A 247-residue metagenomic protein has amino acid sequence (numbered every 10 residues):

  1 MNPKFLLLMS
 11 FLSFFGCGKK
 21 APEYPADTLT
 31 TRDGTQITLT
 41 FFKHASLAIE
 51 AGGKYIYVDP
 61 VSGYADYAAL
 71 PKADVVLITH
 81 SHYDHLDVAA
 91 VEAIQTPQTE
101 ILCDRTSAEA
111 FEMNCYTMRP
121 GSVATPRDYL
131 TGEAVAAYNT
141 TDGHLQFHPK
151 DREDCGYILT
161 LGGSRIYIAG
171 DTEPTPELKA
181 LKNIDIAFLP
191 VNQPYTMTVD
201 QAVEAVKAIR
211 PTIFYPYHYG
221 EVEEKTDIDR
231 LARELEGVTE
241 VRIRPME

Functional and structural regions predicted by a protein language model:
N2-L8: Sec-dependent signal peptide recognition, specifically the positively charged N-region followed immediately by
F14-G16: C-terminal motif of bacterial Sec signal peptides marking the signal peptidase cleavage site
K20-P71, T117-K182, P245-E247: Core dinuclear metal-dependent hydrolase active-site scaffold
S62-S107, K182-F188: Active-site metal-binding motif and surrounding structural segment of the metallo-beta-lactamase
Y64-A65, H82-L86, A108-A110, V123-T125 (+4 more regions): Active-site environment of divalent metal-dependent phosphoester hydrolases
A89-I94, A110, E177-A180, Q201-A205 (+1 more regions): A short acidic, amphipathic alpha-helical/loop segment
M113-T131, D151, V203, K207-E247: Binuclear metal-ion centers of metallo-dependent hydrolases, dominated by the metallo-beta-lactamase
C155-I209, Y217-V222: Metallo-beta-lactamase
